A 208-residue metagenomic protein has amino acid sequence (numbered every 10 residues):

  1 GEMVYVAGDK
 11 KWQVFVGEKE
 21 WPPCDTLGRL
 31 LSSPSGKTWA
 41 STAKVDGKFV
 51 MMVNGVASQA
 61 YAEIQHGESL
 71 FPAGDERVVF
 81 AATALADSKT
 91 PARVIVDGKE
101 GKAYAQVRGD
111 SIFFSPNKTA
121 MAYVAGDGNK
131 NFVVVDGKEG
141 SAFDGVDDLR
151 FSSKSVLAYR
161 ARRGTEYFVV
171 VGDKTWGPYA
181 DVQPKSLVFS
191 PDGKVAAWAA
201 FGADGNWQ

Functional and structural regions predicted by a protein language model:
G1-Q208: Non-catalytic tandem-repeat scaffold regions and their flanking low-complexity/translocation tails
